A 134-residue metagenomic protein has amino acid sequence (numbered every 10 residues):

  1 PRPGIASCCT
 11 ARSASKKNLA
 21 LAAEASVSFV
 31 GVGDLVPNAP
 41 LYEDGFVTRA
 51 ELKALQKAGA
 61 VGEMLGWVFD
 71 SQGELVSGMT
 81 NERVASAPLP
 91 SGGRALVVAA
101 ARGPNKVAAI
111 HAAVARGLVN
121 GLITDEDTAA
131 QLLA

Functional and structural regions predicted by a protein language model:
P1-A134: Conserved phosphate- and dinucleotide-binding cores of soluble alpha/beta proteins, encompassing both enzyme active
